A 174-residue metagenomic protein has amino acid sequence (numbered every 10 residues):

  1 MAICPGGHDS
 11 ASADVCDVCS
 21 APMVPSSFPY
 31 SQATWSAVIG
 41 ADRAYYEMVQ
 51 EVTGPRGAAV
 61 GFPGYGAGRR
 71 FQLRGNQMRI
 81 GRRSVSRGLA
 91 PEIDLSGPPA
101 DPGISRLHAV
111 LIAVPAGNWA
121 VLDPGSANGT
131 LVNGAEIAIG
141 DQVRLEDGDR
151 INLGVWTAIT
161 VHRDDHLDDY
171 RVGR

Functional and structural regions predicted by a protein language model:
M1-P102, D164-R174: Intrinsically disordered, low-complexity acidic Ser/Thr-rich regulatory segments
D9, P22, E136-I137, T157: Short, solvent-exposed loop/turn motifs
C19, D141, L145-E146, T160-V161: Generic secondary-structure boundary signal with a strong preference for alpha-helix termini
A37, G68, Q72-R150, G154 (+1 more regions): Forkhead-associated
T157-D165: Short, Lys/Arg- and Gly-enriched loop/turn segments at beta-strand edges
